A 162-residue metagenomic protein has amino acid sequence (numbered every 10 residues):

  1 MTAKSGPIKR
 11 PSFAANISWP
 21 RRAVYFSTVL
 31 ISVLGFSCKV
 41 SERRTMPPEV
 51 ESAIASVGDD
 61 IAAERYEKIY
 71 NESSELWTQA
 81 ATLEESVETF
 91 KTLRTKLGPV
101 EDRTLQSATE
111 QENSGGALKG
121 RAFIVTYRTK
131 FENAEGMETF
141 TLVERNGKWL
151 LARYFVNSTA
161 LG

Functional and structural regions predicted by a protein language model:
M1-F36: Sec-dependent bacterial lipoprotein signal peptides
G6, C38, A63-E64, K68 (+2 more regions): Low-complexity, Gly/Pro
S37-A63: Short, low-complexity N-terminal intrinsically disordered segments enriched in polar/charged residues
E51-A55, E67-I124: Short solvent-exposed beta->alpha transition segments
T109-G162: Exposed beta-sheet edge and beta->alpha loop/turn motif
